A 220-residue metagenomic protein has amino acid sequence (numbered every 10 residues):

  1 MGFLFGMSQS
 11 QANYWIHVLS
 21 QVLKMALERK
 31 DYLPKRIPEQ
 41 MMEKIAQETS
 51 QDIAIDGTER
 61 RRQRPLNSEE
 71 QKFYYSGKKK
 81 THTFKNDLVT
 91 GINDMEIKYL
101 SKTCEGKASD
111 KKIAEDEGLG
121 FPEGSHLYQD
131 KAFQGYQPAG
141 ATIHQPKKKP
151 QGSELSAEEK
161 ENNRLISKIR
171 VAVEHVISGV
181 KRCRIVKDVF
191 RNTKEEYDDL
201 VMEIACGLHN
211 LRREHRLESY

Functional and structural regions predicted by a protein language model:
G2-M25, R29-Y220: Short, well-ordered secondary-structure "scaffold" segments embedded in the functional core of diverse domains
